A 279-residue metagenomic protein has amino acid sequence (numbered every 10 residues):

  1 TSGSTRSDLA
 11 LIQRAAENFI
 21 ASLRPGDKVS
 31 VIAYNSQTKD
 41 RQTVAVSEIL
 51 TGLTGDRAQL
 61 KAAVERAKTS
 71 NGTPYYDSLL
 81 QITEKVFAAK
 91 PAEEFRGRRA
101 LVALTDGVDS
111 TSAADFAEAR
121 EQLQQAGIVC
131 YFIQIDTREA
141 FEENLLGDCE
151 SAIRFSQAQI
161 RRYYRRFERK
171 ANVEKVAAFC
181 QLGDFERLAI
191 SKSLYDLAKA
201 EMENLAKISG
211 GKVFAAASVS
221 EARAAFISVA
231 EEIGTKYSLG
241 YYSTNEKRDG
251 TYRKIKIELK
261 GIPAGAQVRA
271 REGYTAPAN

Functional and structural regions predicted by a protein language model:
T1-N279: Scaffold/interface architecture of coatomer-like assemblies
